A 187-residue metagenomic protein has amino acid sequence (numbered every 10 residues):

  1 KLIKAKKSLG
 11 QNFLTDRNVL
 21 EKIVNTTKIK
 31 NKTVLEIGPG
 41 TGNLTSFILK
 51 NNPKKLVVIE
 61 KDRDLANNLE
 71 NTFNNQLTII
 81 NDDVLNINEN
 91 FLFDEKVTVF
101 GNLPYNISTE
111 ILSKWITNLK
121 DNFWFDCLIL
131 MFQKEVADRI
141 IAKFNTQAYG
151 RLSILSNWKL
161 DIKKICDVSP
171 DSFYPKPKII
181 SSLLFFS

Functional and structural regions predicted by a protein language model:
K1-S187: Catalytic cores of RNA-modifying enzymes
